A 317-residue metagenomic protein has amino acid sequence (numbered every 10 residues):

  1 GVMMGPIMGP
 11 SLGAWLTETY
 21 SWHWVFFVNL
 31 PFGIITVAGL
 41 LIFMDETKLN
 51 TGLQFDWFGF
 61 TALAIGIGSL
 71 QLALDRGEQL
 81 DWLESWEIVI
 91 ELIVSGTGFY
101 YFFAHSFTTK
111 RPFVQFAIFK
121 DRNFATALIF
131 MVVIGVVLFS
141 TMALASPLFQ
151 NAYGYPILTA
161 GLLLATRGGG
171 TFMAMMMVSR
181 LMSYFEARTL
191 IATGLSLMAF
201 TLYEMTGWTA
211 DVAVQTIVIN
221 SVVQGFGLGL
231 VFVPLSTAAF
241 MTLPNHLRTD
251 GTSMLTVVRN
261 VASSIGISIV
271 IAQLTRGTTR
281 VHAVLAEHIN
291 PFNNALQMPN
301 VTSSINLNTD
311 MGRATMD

Functional and structural regions predicted by a protein language model:
G1, F130, M254-V258: Hydrophobic alpha-helical segments of secondary membrane carriers
G1-G59, G169: Helix-loop-helix hairpins in multi-pass membrane proteins, especially solute transporters
G5, G170-A174, V258, A262: MFS transmembrane alpha-helix packing/gate-lining sites
I7, S11, G68, M176-M177 (+2 more regions): Residue-level hotspots within transmembrane alpha-helices of multi-pass secondary transporters
L12-Y20, L74, F149-Q150, L181-M182 (+2 more regions): Interfacial helix-cap and linker-helix signal at transmembrane-aqueous boundaries of multi-pass secondary transporters
Y20-S21, F26-F32, F58-F60, Q71-L72 (+1 more regions): Transmembrane core module of solute transporters
I35, V258-D317: Hydrophobic transmembrane architecture of multi-pass small-molecule transporters
V37-I42, Y100-F103, Y203-T206, A272 (+2 more regions): Membrane-embedded alpha-helical segments of multi-pass transporters/permeases
